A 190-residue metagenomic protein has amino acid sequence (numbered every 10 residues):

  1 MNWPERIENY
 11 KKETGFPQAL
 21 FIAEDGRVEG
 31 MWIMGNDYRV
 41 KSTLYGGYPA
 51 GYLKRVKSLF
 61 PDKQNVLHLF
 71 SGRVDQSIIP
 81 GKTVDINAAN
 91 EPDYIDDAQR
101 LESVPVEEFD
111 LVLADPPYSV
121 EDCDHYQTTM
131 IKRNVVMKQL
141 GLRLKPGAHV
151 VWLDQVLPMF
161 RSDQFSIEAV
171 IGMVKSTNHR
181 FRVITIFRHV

Functional and structural regions predicted by a protein language model:
M1-I78, H179-R182: S-adenosyl-L-methionine
S71-R100: Class I SAM-dependent methyltransferase SAM/SAH-binding core
G72, Y118-S119, V156-F160: Short "lid" loop at the C-terminus of a central beta-strand within the Rossmann-like core of SAM-dependent
Q99-A114, V120: A short acidic, Gly/Pro-enriched loop at the edge of an enzyme's catalytic core that lines a small-molecule cofactor
Q127-P146: A short glycine-rich, Lys/Arg-flanked "PGG" loop and its adjoining helix->strand segment in the class I
G147-Q155: Conserved beta-strand signature within the Rossmann-like core of class I S-adenosyl-L-methionine
Q155-V190: Class I S-adenosyl-L-methionine
